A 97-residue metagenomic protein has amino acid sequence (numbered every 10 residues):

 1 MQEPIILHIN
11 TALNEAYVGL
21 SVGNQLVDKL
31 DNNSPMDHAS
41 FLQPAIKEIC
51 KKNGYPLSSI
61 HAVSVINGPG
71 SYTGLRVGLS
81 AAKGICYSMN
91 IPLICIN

Functional and structural regions predicted by a protein language model:
Q2-N67: N-terminal beta-alpha supersecondary unit
Q43-P44, T73, I96-N97: A short linear-motif detector with a strong N-terminal bias
N53-S59, Y87-N97: Phosphate-handling active-site elements
A62-P92: DPxDG-like acidic metal-binding loop motif
